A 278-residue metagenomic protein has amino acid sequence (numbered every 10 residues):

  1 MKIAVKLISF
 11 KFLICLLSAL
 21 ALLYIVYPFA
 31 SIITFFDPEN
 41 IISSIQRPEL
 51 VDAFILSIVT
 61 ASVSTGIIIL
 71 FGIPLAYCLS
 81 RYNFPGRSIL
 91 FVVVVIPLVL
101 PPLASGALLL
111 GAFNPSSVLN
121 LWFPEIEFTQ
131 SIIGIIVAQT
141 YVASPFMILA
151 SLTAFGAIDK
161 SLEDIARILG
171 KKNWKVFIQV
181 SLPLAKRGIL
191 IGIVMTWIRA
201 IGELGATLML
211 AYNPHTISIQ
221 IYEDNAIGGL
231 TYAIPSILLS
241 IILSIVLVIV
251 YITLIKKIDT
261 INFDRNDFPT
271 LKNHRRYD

Functional and structural regions predicted by a protein language model:
I3-P38, R47-G156, V180, L184-A200 (+4 more regions): Membrane-water interface segments at the C-terminal ends of transmembrane alpha-helices in multi-pass inner-membrane
I68, L169-K171: A short glycine-centered flexible hinge/capping loop motif at secondary-structure junctions
I96, S161-L169, A233: Short hydrophobic faces within alpha-helices
L152-L162, N173: Membrane-helix/interface signature in polytopic inner-membrane proteins
I165-A166, V176, V180, I221: Hydrophobic positions on the alpha-helical face of helix-turn-helix-like DNA-binding modules
P214-T216: Extracytoplasmic catalytic/substrate-binding loops of multi-pass membrane glycan-assembly enzymes
I261-R275: Short, highly charged, low-complexity non-transmembrane loops/tails of multi-pass membrane proteins
